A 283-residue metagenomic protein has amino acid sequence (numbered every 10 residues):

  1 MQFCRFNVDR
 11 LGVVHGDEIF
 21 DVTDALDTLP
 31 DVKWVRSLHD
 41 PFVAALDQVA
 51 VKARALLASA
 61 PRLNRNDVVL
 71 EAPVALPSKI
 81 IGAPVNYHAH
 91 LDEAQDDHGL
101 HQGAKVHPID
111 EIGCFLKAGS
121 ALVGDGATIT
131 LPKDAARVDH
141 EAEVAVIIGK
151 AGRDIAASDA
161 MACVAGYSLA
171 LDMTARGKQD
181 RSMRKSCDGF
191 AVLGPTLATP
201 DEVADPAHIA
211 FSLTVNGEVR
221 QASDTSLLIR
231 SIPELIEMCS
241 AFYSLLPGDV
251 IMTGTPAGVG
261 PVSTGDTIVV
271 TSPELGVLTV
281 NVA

Functional and structural regions predicted by a protein language model:
M1-A104, P108, D201-A204, S212 (+2 more regions): N-terminal non-catalytic cap/leader segment that marks the start of a structured domain
E71, P77-P233, F242: Glycine-enriched loop-and-adjacent helix/strand subsegments that border the catalytic/binding cleft of enzyme cores
N281-A283: Short beta-strand edge segments in extracellular beta-sheet folds
